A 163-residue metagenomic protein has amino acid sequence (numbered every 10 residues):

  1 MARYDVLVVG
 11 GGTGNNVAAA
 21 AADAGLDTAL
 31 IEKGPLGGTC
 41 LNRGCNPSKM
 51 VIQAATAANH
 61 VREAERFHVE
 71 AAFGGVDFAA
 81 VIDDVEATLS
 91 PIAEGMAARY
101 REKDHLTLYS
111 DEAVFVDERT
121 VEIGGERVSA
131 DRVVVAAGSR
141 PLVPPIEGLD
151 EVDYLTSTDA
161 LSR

Functional and structural regions predicted by a protein language model:
M1-G11: Beta1/beta-strand and adjacent pyrophosphate-binding region of the FAD-binding site in flavoprotein oxidoreductases
A2-Y4, A20-L26, I31-R163: Glycine-rich flavin
V9-T13, K33-G34: Glycine-rich Rossmann-fold phosphate-binding loop(s) that bind the pyrophosphate of adenine dinucleotide cofactors
